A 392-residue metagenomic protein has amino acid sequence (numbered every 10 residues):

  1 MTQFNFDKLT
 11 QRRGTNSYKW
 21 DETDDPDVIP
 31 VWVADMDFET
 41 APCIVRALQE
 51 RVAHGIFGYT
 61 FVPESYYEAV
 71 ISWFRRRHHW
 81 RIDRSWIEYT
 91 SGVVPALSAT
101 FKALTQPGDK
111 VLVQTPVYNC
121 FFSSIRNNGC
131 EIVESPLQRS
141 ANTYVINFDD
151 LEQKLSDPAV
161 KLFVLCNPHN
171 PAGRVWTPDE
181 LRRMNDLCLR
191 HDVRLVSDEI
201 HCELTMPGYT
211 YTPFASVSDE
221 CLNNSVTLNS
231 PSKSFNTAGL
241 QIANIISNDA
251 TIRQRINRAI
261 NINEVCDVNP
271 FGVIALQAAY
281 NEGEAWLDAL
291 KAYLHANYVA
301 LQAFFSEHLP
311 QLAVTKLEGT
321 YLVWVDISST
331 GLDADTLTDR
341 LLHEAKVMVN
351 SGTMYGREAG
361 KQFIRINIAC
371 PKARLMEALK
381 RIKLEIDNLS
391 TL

Functional and structural regions predicted by a protein language model:
M1-L9, E64-Y66, V70, N127-V133 (+2 more regions): Conserved long hydrophobic alpha-helices within structured protein cores
M1-S17, D24-D27, I44: Conserved PLP-binding active-site segment in aminotransferase class I/II-type PLP enzymes
L9, F57-Y59, I146, F214: Short clusters of hydrophobic/aromatic residues that line enzyme substrate/ligand-binding pockets
W20-P26, V52, Y59: Alpha-helix C-terminal capping segments
T23-I29, A34-Q49, R81-D83, E88-L392: PLP-dependent class I/II
R51, G58-S91: Conserved N-terminal alpha-helix of the aminotransferase class I/II PLP-enzyme fold
